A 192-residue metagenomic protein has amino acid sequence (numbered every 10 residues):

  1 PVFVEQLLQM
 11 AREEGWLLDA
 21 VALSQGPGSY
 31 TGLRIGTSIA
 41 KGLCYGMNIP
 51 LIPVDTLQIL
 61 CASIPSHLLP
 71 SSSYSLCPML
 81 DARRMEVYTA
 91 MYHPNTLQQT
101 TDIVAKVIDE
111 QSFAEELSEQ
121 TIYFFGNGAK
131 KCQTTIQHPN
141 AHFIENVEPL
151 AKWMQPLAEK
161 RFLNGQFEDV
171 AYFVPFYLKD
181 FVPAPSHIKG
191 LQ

Functional and structural regions predicted by a protein language model:
P1-P27: N-terminal beta-alpha supersecondary unit
V2, Y30, R34, S38 (+2 more regions): Residues at secondary-structure transition points
V2-F3, S38, I59, W153-L157: Short amphipathic alpha-helical face segments that pack within enzyme cores and frequently flank/anchor catalytic
L7-A11, G46, I64, M154-F162: Stable alpha-helical structural segments in soluble proteins, enriched in small hydrophobic residues
E13-L17, P70-S73, E168: Short helix-terminating capping/connector loops at secondary-structure junctions
A20-T56: DPxDG-like acidic metal-binding loop motif
P50-P149, Y177, V182-P183, H187: Surface "functional belts" at beta-alpha junctions
I144-Q192: Acyltransferase
